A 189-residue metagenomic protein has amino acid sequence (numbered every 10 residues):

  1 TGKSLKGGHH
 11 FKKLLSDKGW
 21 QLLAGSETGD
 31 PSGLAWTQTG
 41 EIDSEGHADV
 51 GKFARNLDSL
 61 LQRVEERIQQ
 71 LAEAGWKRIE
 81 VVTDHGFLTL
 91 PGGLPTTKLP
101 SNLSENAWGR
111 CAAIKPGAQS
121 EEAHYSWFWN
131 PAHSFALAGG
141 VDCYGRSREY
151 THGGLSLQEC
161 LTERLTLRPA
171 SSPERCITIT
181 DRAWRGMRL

Functional and structural regions predicted by a protein language model:
T1-L189: Feature captures the catalytic ectodomains and active-site-proximal regions of enzymes that hydrolyze or transfer
